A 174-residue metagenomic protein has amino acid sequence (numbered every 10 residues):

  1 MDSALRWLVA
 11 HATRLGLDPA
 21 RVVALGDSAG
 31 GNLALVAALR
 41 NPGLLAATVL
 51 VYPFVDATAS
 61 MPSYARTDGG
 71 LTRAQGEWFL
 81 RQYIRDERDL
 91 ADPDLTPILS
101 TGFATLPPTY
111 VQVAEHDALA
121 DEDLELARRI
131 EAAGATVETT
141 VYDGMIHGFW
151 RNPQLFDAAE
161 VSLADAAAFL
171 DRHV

Functional and structural regions predicted by a protein language model:
M1-V174: Alpha/beta-hydrolase superfamily serine-hydrolase fold, recognizing
